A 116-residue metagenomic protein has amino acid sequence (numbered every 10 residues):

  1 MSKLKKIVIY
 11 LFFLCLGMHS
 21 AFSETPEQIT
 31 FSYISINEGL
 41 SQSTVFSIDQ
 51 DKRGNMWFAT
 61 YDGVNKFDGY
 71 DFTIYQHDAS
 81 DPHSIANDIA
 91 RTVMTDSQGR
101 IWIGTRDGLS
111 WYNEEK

Functional and structural regions predicted by a protein language model:
M1-K116: Carboxylate-rich, polar loop motifs that coordinate divalent cations or form catalytic acidic clusters
